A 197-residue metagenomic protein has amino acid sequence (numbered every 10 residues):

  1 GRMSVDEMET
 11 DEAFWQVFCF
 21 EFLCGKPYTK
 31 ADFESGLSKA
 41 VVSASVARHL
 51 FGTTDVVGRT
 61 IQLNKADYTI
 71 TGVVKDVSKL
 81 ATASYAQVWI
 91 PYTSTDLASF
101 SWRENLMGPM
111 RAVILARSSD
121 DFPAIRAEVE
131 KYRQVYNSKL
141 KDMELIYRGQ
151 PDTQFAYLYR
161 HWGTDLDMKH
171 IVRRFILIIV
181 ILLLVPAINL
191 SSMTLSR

Functional and structural regions predicted by a protein language model:
G1-E7, P27-F33, K39, T71: Membrane-proximal envelope and lipid/glycan-remodeling enzymes
M3, S35-L37, M110, I171 (+1 more regions): Alpha-helical hydrophobic/aromatic positions enriched in membrane-embedded helices and signal peptides
M3-E9, S99-W102: Active-site loop of classical SDR/Rossmann-like NAD(P)-dependent oxidoreductases, centered on the catalytic Tyr-X3-Lys
D6, S84-Q87, S196: "Short basic amphipathic alpha-helical interaction patches in structured regions
M8, A40, R173-I176: Residues that recognize and position ribonucleotide moieties
A13-P27, S38-L166: Mid-to-C-terminal secondary-structure elements that act as membrane-proximal/extracytoplasmic interface segments
L166-R197: Hydrophobic alpha-helical transmembrane segments of multi-pass inner-membrane transport and secretion
